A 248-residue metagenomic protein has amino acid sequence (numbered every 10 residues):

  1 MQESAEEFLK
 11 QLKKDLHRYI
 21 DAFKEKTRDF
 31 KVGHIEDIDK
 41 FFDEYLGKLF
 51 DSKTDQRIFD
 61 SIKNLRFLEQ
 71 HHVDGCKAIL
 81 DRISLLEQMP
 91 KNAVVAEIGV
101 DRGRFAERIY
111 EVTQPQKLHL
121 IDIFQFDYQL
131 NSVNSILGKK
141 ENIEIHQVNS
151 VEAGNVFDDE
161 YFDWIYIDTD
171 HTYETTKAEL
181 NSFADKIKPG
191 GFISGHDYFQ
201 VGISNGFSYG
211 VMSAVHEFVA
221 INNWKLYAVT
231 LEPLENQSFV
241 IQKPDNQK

Functional and structural regions predicted by a protein language model:
M1-E69: Membrane-proximal basic amphipathic "stem/tether" segments
F67-K77, R82-K248: S-adenosylmethionine/decaboxylated-SAM
